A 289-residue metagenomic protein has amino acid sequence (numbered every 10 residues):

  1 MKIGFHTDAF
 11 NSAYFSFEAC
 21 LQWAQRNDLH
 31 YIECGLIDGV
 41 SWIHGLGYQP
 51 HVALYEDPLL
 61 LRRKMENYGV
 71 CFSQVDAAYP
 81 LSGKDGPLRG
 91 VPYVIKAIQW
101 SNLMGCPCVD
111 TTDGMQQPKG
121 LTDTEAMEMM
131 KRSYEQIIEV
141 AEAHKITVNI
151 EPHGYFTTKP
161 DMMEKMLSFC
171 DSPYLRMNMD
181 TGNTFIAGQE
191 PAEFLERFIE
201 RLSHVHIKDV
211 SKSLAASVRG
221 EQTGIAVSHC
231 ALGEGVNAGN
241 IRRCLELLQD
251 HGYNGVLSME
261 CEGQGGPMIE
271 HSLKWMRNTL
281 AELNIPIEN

Functional and structural regions predicted by a protein language model:
M1-Y31, E66-Y68, T157-N289: Histidine-acidic metal/acid-base catalytic patches
A9, G35-L36, D76, P152: Residue-level recognition of beta-strand->loop/alpha-helix junctions
A9, Y48-V52, A78-L88, C230-G235: The substrate-binding groove and active-site-proximal loops of carbohydrate-active enzymes, especially glycoside
F15-S16, G45-P50, K84-R89, G120-E125 (+2 more regions): Short, solvent-exposed loop/turn segments at secondary-structure boundaries
A19, P58-Q74, P80-M177, R242 (+1 more regions): Active-site acidic/histidine proton-transfer and metal-coordination neighborhood in alpha/beta enzyme cores
E33, Q74-D76, D110, N149 (+2 more regions): Conserved beta-strand positions in the central sheet of alpha/beta enzyme cores
E33-L60, G114-L121: Glycine-rich, proline-tolerant flexible connector loops at the mouths of alpha/beta enzymes
I37, P80, G114, V210 (+1 more regions): Flexible loop residues that form catalytic and substrate-binding hotspots at small-molecule/glycan-binding clefts
